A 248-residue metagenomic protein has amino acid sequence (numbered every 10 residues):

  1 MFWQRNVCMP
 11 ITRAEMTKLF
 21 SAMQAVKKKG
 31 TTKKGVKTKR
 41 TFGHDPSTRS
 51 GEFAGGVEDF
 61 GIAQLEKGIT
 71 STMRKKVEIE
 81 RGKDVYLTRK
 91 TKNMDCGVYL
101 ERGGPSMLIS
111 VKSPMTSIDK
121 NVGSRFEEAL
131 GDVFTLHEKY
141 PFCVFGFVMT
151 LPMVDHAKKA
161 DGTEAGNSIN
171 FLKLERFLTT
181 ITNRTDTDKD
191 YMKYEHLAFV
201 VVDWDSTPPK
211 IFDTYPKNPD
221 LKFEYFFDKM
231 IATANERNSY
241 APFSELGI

Functional and structural regions predicted by a protein language model:
F2-K29, T38-P46, E66-K67, A157-I248: C-terminal tail/extension regions appended to the core domain(s) of diverse proteins
K27-R81: Acidic-basic catalytic patches of nuclease active cores, encompassing PD-(D/E)XK and other metal-cofactor nuclease
S50-E58, R89, N121, R125: Phosphate/oxyanion-binding active-site loops and adjacent basic polyanion-contact surfaces
A63-S71, Y99-G104, H137-C143: Secondary-structure boundary elements
V77-D95: Charged, often glycine-rich, active-site loop that binds/positions anionic groups
E78-K83, L151-H156, D203-S206: Short, internal active-site loops enriched in acidic
K90, G97-L108: Active-site beta-strand-loop-beta-strand hairpin of nuclease catalytic cores that positions key catalytic residues
K112-N170: Catalytic cores of nucleic-acid endonucleases
